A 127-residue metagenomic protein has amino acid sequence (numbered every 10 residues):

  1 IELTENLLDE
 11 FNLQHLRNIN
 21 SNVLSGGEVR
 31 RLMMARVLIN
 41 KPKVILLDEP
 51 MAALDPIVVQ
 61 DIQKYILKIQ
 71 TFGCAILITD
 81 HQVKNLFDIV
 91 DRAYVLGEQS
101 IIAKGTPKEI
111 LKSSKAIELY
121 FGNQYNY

Functional and structural regions predicted by a protein language model:
I1-L16, K115: Conserved ABC ATPase "signature" region
N20-L24, E28: Conserved ABC ATPase signature
M34: Hydrophobic anchor residue at the start of the ABC signature
K41: Conserved catalytic motifs of ABC-family nucleotide-binding domains
I45-E49: Catalytic Walker B motif of ABC-type/P-loop ATPase nucleotide-binding domains
L86-D88: A short, surface-exposed alpha-helical micro-motif characterized by mixed small hydrophobic and charged/polar residues
